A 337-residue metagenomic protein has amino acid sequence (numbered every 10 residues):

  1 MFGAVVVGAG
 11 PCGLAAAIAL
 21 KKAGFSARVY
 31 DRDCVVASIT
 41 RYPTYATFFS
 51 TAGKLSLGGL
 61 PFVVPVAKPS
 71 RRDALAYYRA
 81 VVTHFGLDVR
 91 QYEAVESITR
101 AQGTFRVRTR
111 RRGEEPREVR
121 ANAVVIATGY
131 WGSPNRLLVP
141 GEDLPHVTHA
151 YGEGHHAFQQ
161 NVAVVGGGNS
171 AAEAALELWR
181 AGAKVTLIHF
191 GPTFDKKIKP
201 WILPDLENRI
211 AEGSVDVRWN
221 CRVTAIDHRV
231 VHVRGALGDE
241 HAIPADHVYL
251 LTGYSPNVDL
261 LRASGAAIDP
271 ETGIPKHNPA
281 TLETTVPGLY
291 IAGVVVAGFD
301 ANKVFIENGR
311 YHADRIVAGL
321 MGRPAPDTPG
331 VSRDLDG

Functional and structural regions predicted by a protein language model:
M1-C12, Q159-G168: Beta1/beta-strand and adjacent pyrophosphate-binding region of the FAD-binding site in flavoprotein oxidoreductases
G3, F25-S26, Q160-V162, K184 (+1 more regions): Residues that mark the start of a beta-strand
V6-L87, A172, L176-P200, P270-E271: Beta1-alpha1 glycine-rich phosphate/pyrophosphate-binding loop at the start of Rossmann-like nucleotide-binding domains
A16, I39, R100, N135-L137 (+4 more regions): Short glycine-/acidic-enriched loop or helix-start segments at secondary-structure transitions that form or flank
G86, R90-A121, R180-T272, P324-D336: A Rossmann-like FAD-binding core segment of flavoenzymes
R100-G103, E114-L187, G191-D205: Predominantly flavin-linked oxidoreductase catalytic cores and closely associated redox partners
E142-H156, Y254-K303: FAD-site-proximal beta/loop scaffold in flavoenzymes
A292-G337: A conserved FAD-binding loop/helix module that cradles the flavin
